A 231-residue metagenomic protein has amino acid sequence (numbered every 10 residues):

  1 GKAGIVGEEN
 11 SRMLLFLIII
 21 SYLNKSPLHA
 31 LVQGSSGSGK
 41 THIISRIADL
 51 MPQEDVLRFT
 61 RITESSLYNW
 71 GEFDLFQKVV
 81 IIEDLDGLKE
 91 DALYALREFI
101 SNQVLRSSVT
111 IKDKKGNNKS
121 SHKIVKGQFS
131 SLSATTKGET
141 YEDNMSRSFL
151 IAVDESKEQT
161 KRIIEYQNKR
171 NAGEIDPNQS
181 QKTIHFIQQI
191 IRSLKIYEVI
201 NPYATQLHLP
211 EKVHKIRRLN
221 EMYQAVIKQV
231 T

Functional and structural regions predicted by a protein language model:
G1-E54: P-loop NTPase catalytic core of nucleic-acid-dependent motor ATPases
R12-M13, L28, T110-I111, N201-L207: Short coil/turn segments at secondary-structure boundaries
I20, N24, K40, D49-V56 (+3 more regions): Non-catalytic alpha-helical coupling and interface elements of nucleotide-dependent molecular machines and regulators
K25-A30, F76-K78, Q128-S130: Pre-Walker A (Motif I) flank of P-loop NTPase domains
Q33-S38, S45-E90: AAA+/P-loop NTPase substrate/partner-engagement loops
R61-S66, Y94-G127, Y166-Q167, N171-I175: Substrate-gripping "pore-loop 1 plus following alpha2 helix"
Q77-V109, T136-R147: Conserved AAA+/SF3 P-loop NTPase catalytic/coupling segment centered on the Walker-B
S121-F129, A134-T231: Phosphate-sensing "switch" segment of ASCE/P-loop ATPases
